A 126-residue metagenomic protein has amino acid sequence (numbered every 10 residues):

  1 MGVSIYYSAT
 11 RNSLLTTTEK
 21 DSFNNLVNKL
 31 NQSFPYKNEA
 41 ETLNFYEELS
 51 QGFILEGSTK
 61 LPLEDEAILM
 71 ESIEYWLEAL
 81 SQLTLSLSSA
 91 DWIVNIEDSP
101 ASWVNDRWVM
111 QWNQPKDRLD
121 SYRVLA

Functional and structural regions predicted by a protein language model:
M1-V27: Short, extreme N-terminal segment that most often corresponds to the first beta-strand
D21, S33-N44: N-terminal low-complexity, intrinsically disordered segments
L30, E41-A126: Charged interaction segments
